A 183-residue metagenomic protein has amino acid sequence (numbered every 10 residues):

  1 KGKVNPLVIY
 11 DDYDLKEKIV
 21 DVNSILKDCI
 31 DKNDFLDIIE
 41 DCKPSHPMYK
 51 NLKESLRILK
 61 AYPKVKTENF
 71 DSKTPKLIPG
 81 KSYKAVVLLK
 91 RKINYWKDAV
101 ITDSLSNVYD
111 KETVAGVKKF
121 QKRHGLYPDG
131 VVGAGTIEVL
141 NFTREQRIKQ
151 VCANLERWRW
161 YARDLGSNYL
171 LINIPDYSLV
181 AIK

Functional and structural regions predicted by a protein language model:
K1-P175, A181-K183: Auxiliary tRNA-acceptor-end handling modules of aminoacyl-tRNA synthetases
